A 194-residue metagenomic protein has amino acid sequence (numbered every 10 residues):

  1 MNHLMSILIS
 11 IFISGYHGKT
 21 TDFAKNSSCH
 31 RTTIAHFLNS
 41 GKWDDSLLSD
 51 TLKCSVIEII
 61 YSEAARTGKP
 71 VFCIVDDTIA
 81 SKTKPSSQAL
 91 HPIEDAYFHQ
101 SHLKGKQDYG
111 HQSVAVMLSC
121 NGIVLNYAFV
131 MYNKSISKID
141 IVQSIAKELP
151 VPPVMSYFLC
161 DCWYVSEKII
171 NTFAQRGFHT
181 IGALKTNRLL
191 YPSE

Functional and structural regions predicted by a protein language model:
M1-H3, I9-S14, K19, Y127-K134 (+2 more regions): A short, flexible helix-boundary coil/loop motif
M1-L48, L52-K53: Gly/serine-rich nucleotide phosphate-binding loop at the start of the catalytic core of nucleotide/ADP-ribose-handling
S10, S40-N121: Active-site-proximal, Lys/Arg-enriched surface segment that forms a nucleic-acid-binding/basic interface patch
T33-F37, G41, Y97-M155: Electropositive, glycine- and tryptophan-enriched low-complexity nucleic-acid-binding patches
F129-E194: An internal, acidic/charged active-site-proximal segment that coordinates divalent cations and/or engages
